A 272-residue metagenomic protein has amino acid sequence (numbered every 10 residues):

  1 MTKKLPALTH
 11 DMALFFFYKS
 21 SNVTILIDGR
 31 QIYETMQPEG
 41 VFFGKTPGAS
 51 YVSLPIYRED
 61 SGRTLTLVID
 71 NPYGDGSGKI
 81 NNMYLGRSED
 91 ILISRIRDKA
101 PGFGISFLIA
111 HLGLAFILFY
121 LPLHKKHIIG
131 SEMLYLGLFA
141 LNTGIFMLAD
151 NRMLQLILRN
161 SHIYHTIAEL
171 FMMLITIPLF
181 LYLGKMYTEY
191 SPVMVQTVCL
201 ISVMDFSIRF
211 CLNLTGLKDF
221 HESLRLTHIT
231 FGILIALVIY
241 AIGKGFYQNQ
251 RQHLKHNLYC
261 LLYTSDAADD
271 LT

Functional and structural regions predicted by a protein language model:
M1-H10, P55-E59: Extracellular and analogous surface-interaction loops
L5-I27, L65-L67: Aromatic-lined ligand-binding clefts that engage carbohydrates, nucleic acids, or primary amines
V23, I27-T64, I69-I80: Beta-strand-rich ligand-recognition modules
Y73-P101: Exposed low-complexity, polar/acidic, P/S/T/G-rich flexible segments that act as propeptides, protease-susceptible
S94-D205, E222-G232: Individual alpha-helical transmembrane segments in multi-pass integral membrane proteins
P192-V195, K244-L262: Membrane-helix boundary/juxtamembrane motif in polytopic membrane proteins
R209-S223: Membrane-helix boundary elements
Y263-T272: Single conserved hydrophobic/aromatic residue that forms the stacking wall/gate of nucleotide- or nucleobase-binding
